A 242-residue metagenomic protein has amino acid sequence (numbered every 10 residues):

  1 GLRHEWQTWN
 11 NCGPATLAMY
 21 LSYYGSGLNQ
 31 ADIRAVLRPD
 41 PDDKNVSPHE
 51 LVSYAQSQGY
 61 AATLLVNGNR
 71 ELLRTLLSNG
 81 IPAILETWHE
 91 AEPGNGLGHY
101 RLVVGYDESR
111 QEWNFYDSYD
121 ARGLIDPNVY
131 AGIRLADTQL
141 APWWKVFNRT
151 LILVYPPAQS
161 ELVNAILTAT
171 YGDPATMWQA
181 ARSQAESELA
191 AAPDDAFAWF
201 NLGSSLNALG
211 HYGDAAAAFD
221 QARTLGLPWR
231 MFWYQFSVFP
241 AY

Functional and structural regions predicted by a protein language model:
G1-V66, F147-G172, D194, S205 (+2 more regions): Cysteine-nucleophile protease catalytic domains, especially the papain-like/related folds used in DUB/UBL proteases
V36, Y54, L76, L140-W143 (+1 more regions): Residues that form generic nucleotide/phosphate-binding pockets
L65-Y116: Active-site-adjacent substructure of cysteine-protease-like catalytic cores
E108-S205: Noncatalytic regulatory segments and standalone regulatory/sensor domains
N201-G213, A217-Y242: Alpha-helical adaptor scaffolds
